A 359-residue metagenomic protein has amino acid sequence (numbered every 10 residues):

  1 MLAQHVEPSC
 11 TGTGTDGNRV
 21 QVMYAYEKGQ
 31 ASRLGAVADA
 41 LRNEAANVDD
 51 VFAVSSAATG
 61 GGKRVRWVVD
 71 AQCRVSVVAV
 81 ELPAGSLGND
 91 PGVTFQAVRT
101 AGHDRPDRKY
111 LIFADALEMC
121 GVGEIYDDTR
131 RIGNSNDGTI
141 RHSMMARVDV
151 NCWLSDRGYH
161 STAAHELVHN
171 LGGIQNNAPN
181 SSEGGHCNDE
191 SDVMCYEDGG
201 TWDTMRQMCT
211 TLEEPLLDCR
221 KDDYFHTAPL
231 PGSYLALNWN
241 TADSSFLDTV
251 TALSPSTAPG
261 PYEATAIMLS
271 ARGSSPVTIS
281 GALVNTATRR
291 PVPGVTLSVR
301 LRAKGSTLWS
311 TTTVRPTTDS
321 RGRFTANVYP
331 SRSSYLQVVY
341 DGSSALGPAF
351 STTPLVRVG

Functional and structural regions predicted by a protein language model:
M1-K109, F113-M119, S245, V250-T251: Propeptide-to-catalytic entry region of secreted or membrane-anchored zinc metalloproteases
L2-T11, A178-E263: Replace "(M1/M4/M9/M12/WLM)" with "(e.g., M1/M4/M8/M9/M12/M26/WLM)" and add "not limited to" to clarify scope
S143-A164: Short pre-active-site segment immediately N-terminal to the catalytic Zn-binding motif
S161-N177: Active-site recognition of the HExxH zinc-binding catalytic motif
L253-P291, L355-V358: Beta-strand-rich domain onsets/edges
G281, V314-V328: Glycine-centered loop-to-beta-strand initiation motif
V284-T312: Short flexible loop/turn segments that cap and initiate beta-strands
P330-T352: Enriched for extracellular/lumenal, surface-exposed ectodomains of secreted and cell-surface proteins
